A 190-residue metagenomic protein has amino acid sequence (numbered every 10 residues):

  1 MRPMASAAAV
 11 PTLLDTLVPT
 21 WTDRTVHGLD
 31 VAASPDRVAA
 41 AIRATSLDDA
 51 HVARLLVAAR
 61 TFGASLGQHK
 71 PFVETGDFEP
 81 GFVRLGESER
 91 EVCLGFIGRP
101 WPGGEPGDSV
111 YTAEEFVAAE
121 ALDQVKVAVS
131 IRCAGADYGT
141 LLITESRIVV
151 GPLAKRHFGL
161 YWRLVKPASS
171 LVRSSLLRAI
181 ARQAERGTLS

Functional and structural regions predicted by a protein language model:
R2-E74, F78-L85: Hydrophobic ligand-binding cavity/cleft-lining segments
V10, A179-S190: Short, highly charged C-terminal tails/helix-capping segments
S34-R37, L164, A168-V172, L176: Short amphipathic alpha-helical segments
A39-A41, G95, I143-E145: Beta-strand residues in well-ordered beta-sheet regions across diverse protein folds
A40-D48, S170, R182-R186: Short, intrinsically disordered, mixed-charge
L47, R99-W101, V149: Short, solvent-exposed loop/turn segments at secondary-structure junctions
F78-Y138: Hydrophobic-ligand binding "helix-grip"
A113-S169, I180: Beta-strand/loop substructures that line and gate deep hydrophobic ligand-binding cavities in soluble
